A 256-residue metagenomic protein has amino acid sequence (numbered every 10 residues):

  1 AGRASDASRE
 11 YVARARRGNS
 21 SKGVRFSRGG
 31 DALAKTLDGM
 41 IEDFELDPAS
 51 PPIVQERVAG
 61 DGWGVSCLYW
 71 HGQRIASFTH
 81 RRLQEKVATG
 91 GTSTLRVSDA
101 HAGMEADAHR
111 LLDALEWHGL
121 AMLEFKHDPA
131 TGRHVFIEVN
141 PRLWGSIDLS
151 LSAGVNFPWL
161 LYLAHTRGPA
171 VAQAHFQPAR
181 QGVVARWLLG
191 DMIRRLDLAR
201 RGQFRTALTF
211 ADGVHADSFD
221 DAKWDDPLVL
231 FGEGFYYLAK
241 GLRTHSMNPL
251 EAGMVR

Functional and structural regions predicted by a protein language model:
A1-G23: A conserved helix-loop-beta module that forms one wall/lid of the active-site cleft in ATP-utilizing catalytic domains
R17-G18, R57-G60, H71, E116-G119: A short catalytic or substrate-binding loop motif that flags glycine-/basic-rich loops and adjacent residues that bind
G18-S21, L83-A88, T92-L95, N140-V155: Glycine-rich phosphate/pyrophosphate-binding beta-alpha loops
R28, A34-G90, R96-H109, K126-H127 (+2 more regions): Phosphate-binding site of ATP-dependent enzymes
I53, H118-M122, V171-A179: Flexible, glycine/charged-enriched surface loops at secondary-structure junctions
A106, I137, V155, W159-L160: Feature representing long, continuous alpha-helical segments
D113-D148: Conserved metal-phosphate-binding beta-hairpin within the catalytic cores of diverse ATP-dependent phosphoryl-transfer
L163-R256: Peripheral (often C-terminal) accessory segments that flank ATP-dependent C-N-forming ligase machineries
